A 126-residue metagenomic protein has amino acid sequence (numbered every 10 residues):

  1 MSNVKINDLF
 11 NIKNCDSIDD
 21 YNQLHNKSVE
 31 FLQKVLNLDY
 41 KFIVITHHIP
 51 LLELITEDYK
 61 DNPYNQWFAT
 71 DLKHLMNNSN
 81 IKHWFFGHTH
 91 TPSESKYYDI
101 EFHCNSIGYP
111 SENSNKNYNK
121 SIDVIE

Functional and structural regions predicted by a protein language model:
M1-N62: Active-site-proximal loop/helix segment associated with metal-binding centers of metalloenzymes
H47, H88-H90: Histidine-centered divalent metal-coordination motifs
N65, T70-N80, H90-E126: Binuclear metal-dependent phosphoesterase catalytic core
H83-F85: A short beta-strand/loop micro-motif in the catalytic core of glycosyltransferases that engages the nucleotide-sugar
